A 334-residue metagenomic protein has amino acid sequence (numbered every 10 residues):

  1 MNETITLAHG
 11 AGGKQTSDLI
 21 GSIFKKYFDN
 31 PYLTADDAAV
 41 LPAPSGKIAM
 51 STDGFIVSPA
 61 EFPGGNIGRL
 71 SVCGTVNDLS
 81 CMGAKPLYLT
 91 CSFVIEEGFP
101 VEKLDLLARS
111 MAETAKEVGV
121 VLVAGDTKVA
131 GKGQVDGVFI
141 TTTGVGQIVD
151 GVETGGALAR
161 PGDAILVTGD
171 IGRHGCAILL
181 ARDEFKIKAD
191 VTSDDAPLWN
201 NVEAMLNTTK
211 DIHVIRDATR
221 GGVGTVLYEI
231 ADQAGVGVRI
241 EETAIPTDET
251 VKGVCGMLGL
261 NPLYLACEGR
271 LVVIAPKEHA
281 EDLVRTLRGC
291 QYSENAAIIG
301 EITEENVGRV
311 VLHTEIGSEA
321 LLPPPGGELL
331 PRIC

Functional and structural regions predicted by a protein language model:
T6, G269-A275: Short cationic amphipathic helices and targeting signals
T6, K14-V167, R173, I178: Glycine-rich phosphate/pyrophosphate-binding loop regions near the starts of catalytic domains
D29, E96-G98, V191-C267: Active-site-proximal betaalpha loop/short-helix elements that scaffold phosphoryl/nucleotidyl transfer chemistry
T141-T154, I187-N207: Active-site glycine-rich loop that binds ribose-phosphate moieties when present
A177-V191: Short, compositionally biased
A275-E281: Helix N-cap motif at beta-to-alpha junctions
D282-Y292: Short amphipathic alpha-helices in soluble, non-transmembrane regions that often serve as interface/regulatory elements
C290-C334: Acidic, Ser/Thr/Pro-rich beta/coil linker or hinge segments at domain junctions
